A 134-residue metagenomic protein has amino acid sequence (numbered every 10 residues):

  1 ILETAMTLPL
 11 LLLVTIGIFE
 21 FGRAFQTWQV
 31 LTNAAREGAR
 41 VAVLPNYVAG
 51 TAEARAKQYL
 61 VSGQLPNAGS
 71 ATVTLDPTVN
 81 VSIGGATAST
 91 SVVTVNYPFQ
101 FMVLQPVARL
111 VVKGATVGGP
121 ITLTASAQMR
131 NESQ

Functional and structural regions predicted by a protein language model:
I1, V14, A86-A88, P120-T122: Short, solvent-exposed coil/turn segments
I1-L60: Alpha-helical assembly-interface signal, strongest on the long, hydrophobic N-terminal helix that forms
A35, V95, P120-L123: Short Pro/Gly-enriched coil loops immediately N-terminal to beta-strands
E37-P98, S133-Q134: Short amphipathic secondary-structure patches
F101-Q134: Low-complexity, S/T/G/P-rich flexible repeat/linker segments used as non-globular hinges and stalks within
